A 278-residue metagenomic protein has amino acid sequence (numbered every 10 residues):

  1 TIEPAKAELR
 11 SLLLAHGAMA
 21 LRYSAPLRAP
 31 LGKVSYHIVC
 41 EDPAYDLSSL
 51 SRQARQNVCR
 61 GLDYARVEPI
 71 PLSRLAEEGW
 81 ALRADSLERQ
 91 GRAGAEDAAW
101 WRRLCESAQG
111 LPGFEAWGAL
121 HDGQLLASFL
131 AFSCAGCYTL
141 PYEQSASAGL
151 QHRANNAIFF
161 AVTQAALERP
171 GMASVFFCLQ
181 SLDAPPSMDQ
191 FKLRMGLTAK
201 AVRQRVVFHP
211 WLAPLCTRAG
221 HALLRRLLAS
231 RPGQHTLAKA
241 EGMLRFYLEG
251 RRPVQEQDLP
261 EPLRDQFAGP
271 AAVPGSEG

Functional and structural regions predicted by a protein language model:
E3-V34: Non-catalytic accessory segments adjacent to catalytic cores
A7-L14, C59, E106, F160 (+2 more regions): Surface-exposed alpha-helical segments enriched in charged/polar residues
E8, E78-L82, W100-R103, A157-V162 (+1 more regions): Alpha-helical elements of Rossmann-like donor-binding domains used by nucleotide-donor carbohydrate transfer enzymes
A15-H16, G110-L111, R169: Alpha-helix C-cap/termination motif
L21-P30, H37-Q151, A165-A166: A conserved beta-strand-loop-helix scaffold within acyl/acetyltransferase catalytic domains
P26-L47, M172-G278: Active-site/acyl-donor-binding loops of N-acyltransferases
G79-G94, A127-C137, A154-N155, P232-G250 (+1 more regions): Short flexible/disordered coil segments
G113-T217: Aromatic (often tryptophan-rich) hydrophobic motifs at membrane interfaces
